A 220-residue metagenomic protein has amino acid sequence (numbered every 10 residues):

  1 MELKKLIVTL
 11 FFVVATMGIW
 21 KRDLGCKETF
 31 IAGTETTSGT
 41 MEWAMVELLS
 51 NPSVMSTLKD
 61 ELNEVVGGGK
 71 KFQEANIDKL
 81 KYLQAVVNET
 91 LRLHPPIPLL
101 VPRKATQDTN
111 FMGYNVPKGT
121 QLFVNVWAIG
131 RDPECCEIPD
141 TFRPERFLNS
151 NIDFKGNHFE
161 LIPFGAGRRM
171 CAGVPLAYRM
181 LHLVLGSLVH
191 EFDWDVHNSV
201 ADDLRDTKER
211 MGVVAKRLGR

Functional and structural regions predicted by a protein language model:
M1-M41, G69-N76, L80, R146-L148: Conserved cytochrome P450 catalytic core segment spanning the I/J/K helices
M1-R22, S50-E61, Y82, V86 (+1 more regions): Cytochrome P450 heme-thiolate monooxygenase catalytic domain
E2, I31, F72-K81, G113 (+3 more regions): Conserved, non-catalytic sequence blocks in retroelement Pol enzymes and Pol-derived host proteins
T36-V54, K59, P175-E191: Cytochrome P450 catalytic-core helices
N63-E64, Q107, H158-F159, R169-M170 (+1 more regions): Cytochrome P450 proximal C-terminal region
Q73-Y114, P133, D140, G219: Conserved cytochrome P450 K-helix E-x-x-R motif and the immediately C-terminal K′/meander segment
H94, D108, V124-I152: Conserved cytochrome P450 K-helix/beta-meander segment immediately N-terminal to the heme-binding cysteine loop
